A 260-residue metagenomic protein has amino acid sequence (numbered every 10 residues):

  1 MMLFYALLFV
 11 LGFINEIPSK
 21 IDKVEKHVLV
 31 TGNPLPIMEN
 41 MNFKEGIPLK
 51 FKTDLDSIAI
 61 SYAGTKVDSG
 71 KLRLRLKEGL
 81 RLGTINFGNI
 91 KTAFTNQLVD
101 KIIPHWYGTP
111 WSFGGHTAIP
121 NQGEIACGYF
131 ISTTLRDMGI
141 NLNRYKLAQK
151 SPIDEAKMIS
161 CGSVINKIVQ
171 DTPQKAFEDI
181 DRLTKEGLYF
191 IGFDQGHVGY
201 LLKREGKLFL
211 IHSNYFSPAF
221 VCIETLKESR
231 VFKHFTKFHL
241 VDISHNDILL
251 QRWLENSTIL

Functional and structural regions predicted by a protein language model:
M1, D179-K185, V231-H234: Short, surface-exposed loop and linker segments with low hydrophobicity and enrichment for Pro/Ser/Thr
M1-V24: Bacterial Sec-dependent N-terminal signal peptides
Y5-A6, I140, L188-F190: Conserved active-site beta-strand-loop modules that form the wall/rim of enzyme catalytic pockets and either contain
K26-F43: Cationic-aromatic interfacial patches
E39-Q149: N-terminal capping segments
K150-I223: ...with weaker cross-activation on analogous glycine-rich loops/strands in unrelated enzymes
K207-P218, C222-L260: Low-complexity, Gly/Ser/Thr/Pro-rich intrinsically disordered linker/tail segments
